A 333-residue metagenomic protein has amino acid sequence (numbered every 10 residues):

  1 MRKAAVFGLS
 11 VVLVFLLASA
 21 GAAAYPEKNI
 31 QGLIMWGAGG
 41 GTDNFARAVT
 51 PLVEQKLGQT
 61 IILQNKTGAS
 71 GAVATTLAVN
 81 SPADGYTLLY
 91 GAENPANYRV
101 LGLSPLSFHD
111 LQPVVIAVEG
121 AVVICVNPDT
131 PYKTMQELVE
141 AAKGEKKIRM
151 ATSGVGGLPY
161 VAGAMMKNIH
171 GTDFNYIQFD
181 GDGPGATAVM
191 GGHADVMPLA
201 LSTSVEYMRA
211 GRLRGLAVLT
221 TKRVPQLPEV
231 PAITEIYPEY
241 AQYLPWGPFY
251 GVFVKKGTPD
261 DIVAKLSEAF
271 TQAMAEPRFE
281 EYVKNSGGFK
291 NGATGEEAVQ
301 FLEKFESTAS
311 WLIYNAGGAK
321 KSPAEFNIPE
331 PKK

Functional and structural regions predicted by a protein language model:
M1-L9: Bacterial N-terminal signal peptides that target proteins for export
G8-A18: Bacterial N-terminal signal peptides
A23-D110, K146-K147, V155, P159 (+4 more regions): N-terminal (or domain-start) structured segment
E27-N29, D261-K333: An extracytoplasmic/periplasmic, membrane-proximal ligand-sensing/linker region
N29, V53, L77-Y86, R99-P184 (+2 more regions): Hinge/capping helix and adjacent helix->loop/strand transition within the periplasmic-binding protein
E93-L103, A164-I169, D195-P231: A ligand-binding cleft/hinge motif common to bilobed small-molecule-binding domains
Q112-V115, P238-W246, E280-K284, G288-F289: Mobile beta-alpha loop/short-helix "lid" or hinge segments that flank ligand
E206-M274, K321-K333: C-terminal lobe and pocket-closing loops of periplasmic/extracytoplasmic Venus-flytrap solute-binding proteins
